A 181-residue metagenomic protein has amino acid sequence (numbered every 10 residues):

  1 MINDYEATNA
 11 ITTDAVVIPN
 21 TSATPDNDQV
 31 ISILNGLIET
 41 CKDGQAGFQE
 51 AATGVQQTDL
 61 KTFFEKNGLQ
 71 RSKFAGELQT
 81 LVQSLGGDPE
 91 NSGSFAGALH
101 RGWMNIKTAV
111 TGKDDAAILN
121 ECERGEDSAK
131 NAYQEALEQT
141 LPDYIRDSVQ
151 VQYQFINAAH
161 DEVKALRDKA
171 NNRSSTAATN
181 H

Functional and structural regions predicted by a protein language model:
I2-T12, V16, N20-N27, Q154 (+1 more regions): Low-complexity, polar/amphipathic intrinsically disordered segments that mediate membrane, lipid-surface
A7-I18, T80-K130: Carboxylate-rich helix-loop segments that flank metal/cofactor sites and access channels in metalloenzymes
S22-Q56, A116-T140: Alpha-helical bundle segments that constitute or directly flank the non-heme di-iron/ferroxidase center
V30, Q56, L60, D88-S92 (+3 more regions): Residue-level recognition of alpha-helical structural elements
L34-F48, F64-L78, C122-K130, V149-V163: Alpha-helical transition-metal enzyme core signature, strongest for iron centers
A46-T53, G76-Q83, M104, T108-T111 (+3 more regions): Charged/polar positions within long, soluble alpha-helices
T58-A96, V163-A170: Conserved alpha-helical segments that form or flank metal/cofactor-binding pockets of metalloenzymes
I118-H181: Preference for long, well-ordered alpha-helical segments
